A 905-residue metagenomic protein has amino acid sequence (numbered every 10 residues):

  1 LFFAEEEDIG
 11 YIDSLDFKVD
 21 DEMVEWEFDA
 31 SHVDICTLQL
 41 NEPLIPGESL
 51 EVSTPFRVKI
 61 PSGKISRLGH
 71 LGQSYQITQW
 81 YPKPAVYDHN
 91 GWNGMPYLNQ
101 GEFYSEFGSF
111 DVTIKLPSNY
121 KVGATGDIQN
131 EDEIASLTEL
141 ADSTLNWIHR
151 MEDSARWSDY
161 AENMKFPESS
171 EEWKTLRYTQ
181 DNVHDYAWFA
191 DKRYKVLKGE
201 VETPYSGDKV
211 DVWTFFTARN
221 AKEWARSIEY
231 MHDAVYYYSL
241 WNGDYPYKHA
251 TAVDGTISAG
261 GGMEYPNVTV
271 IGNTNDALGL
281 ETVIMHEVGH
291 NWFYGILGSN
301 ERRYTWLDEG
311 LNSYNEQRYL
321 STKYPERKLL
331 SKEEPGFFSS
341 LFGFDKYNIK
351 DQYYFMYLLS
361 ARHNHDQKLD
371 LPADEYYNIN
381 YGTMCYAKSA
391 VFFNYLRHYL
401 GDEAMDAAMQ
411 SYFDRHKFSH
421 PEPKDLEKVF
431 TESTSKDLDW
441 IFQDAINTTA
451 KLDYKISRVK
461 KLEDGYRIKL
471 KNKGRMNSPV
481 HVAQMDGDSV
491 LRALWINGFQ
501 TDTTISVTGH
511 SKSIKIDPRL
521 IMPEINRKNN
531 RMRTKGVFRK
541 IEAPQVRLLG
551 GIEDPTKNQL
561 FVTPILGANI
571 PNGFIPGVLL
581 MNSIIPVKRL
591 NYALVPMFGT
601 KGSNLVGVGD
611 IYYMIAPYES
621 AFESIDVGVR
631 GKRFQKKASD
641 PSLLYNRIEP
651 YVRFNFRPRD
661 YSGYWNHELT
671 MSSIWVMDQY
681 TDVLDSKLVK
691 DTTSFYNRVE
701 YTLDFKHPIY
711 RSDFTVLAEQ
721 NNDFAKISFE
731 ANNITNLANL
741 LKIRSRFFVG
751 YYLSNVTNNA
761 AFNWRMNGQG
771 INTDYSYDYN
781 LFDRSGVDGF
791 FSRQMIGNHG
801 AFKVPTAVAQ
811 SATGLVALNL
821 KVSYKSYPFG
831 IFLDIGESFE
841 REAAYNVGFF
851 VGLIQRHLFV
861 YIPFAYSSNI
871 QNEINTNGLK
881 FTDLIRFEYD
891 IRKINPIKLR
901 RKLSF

Functional and structural regions predicted by a protein language model:
L1, R57-F110, N130-E133, E139 (+2 more regions): Glycine/proline-rich low-complexity spacer/linker segments in large multi-domain proteins
F2-Q73, N163-E171, G498-G509: A surface-exposed beta-strand-loop module
C36, Y178, D208-N477, G487-S489 (+1 more regions): Hydrophobic alpha-helical and helix-loop surface patches within well-folded domains that function as non-catalytic
P84-D88, W92, G101-M285, Y314: Hydrophobic helix-coil surface modules that form long, contiguous segments used for peptide/substrate interaction
D488, N558-I570, P576-I584, K588-T600 (+10 more regions): Transmembrane beta-strand segments that form the barrel wall of outer-membrane beta-barrel proteins
I496-N497, T503-H510, D517-A621, D682-K706 (+2 more regions): Outer-membrane beta-barrel initiation region
S624-S642, P650-R653, K687, S694-S823 (+1 more regions): C-terminal outer-membrane beta-barrel translocator/porin domains of Gram-negative envelope proteins and their
V851, Q855-R856, N877-F905: Outer-membrane beta-barrel "beta-signal"
